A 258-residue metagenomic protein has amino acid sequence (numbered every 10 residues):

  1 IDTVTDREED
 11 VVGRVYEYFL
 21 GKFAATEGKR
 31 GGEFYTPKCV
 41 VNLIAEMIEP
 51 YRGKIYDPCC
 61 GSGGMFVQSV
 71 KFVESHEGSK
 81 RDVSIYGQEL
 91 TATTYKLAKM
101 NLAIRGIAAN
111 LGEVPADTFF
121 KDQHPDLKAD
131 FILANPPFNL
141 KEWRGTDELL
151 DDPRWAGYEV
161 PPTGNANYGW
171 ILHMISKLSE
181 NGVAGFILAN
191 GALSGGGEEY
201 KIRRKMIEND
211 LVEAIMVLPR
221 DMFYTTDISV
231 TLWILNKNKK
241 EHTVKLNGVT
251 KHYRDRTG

Functional and structural regions predicted by a protein language model:
I1, D210-L211, L218, I228: Core catalytic lobe of class I
I1-Y51, N110-Q123, V217-R220, H242-G258: Non-catalytic, mostly N-terminal accessory regions of nucleic-acid modification and defense proteins
R30-A134, N139-L149, R154-G157, A189-G191 (+3 more regions): Conserved S-adenosyl-L-methionine
V40, N167-W170, S229: Catalytic-loop motifs flanking and including active-site residues across diverse enzymes
Y51, L178-A184: Short glycine-dipeptide loop
P153-L178: Glycine-rich S-adenosyl-L-methionine
S194-G195, M222-T226: Short glycine/serine/proline-enriched coil/turn segments at secondary-structure junctions
I228-L232, T257: Short hydrophobic/aromatic beta-strand or adjacent loop that forms the aromatic wall/cage of a ligand/substrate-binding
